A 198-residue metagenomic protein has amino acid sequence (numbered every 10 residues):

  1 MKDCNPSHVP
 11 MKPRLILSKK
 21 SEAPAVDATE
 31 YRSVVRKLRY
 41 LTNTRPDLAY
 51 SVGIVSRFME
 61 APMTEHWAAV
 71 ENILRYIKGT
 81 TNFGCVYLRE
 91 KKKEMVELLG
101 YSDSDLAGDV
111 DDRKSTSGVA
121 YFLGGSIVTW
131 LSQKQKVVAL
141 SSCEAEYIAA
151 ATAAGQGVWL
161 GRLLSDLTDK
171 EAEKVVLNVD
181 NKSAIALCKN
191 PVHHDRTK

Functional and structural regions predicted by a protein language model:
M1-K198: Divalent metal-binding acidic/histidine catalytic loops
